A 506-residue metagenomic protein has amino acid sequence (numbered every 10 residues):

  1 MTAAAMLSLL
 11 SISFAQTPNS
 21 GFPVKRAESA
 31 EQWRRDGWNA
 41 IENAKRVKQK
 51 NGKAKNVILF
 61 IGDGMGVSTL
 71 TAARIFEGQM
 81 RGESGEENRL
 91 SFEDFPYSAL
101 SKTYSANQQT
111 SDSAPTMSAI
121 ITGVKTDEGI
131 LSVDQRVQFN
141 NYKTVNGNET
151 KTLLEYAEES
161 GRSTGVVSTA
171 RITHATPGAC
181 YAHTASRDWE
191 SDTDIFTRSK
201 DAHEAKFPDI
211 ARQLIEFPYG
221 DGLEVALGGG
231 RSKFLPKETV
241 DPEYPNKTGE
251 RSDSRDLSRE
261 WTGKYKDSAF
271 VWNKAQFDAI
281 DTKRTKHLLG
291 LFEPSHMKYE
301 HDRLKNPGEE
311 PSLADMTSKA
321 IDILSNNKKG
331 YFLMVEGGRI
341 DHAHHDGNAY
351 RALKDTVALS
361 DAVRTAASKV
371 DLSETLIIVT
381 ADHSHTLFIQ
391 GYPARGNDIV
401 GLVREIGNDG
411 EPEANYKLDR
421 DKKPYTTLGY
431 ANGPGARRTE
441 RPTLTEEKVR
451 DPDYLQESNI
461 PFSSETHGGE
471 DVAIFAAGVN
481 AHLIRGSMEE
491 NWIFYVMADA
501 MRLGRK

Functional and structural regions predicted by a protein language model:
T2-L9: Bacterial N-terminal signal peptides
S13-A15: Boundary at the C-terminal end of the N-terminal hydrophobic targeting segment
V24-A40, K50-K55, M65-T71, I75-S118 (+2 more regions): A post-motif C-terminal structural segment
L59-F60, V166, V379: Structural beta-sheet core signal
A119, K125-D127, S132: Acidic/Gly/His-enriched mid-domain segments of enzyme catalytic cores or analogous surface patches that mediate
I121-G123, Y156-G161, K369: Alpha-helix C-terminal capping segments
G129-G147: His/Cys-centered metal/cofactor-coordination and adjacent catalytic loops
E149, L154-E155, E159-A179, R505: Glycine-rich phosphate/pyrophosphate-binding loops and their adjacent beta-strand/loop elements at enzyme active sites
